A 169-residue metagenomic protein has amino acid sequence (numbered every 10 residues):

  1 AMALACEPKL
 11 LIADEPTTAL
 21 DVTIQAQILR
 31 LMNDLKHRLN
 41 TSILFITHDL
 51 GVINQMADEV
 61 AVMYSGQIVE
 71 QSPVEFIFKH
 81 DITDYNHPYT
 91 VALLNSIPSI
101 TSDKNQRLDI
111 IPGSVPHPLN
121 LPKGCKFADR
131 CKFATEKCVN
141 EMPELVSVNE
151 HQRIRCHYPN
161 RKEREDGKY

Functional and structural regions predicted by a protein language model:
E7: Conserved catalytic motifs of ABC-family nucleotide-binding domains
L11-D14: Catalytic Walker B motif of ABC-type/P-loop ATPase nucleotide-binding domains
P16, L20, I24-Q106: P-loop NTP-binding/switch modules centered on Walker-like glycine-rich loops
V74-Y169: Charged, flexible cofactor/metal-binding loops and thiol motifs
